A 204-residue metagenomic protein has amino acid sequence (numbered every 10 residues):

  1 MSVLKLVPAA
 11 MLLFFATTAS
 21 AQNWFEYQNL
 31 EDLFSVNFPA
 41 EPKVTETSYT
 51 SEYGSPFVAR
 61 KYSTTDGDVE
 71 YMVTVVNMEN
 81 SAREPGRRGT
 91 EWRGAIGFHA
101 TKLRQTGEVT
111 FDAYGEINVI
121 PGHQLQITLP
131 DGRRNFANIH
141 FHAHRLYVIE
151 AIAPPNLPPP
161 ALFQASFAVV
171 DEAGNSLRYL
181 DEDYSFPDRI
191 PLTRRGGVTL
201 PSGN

Functional and structural regions predicted by a protein language model:
M1-P8: Bacterial N-terminal signal peptides that target proteins for export
A10-L13: Short, linear, compositionally biased motifs with a strong N-terminal bias
A16-T18: N-terminal signal peptide c-region/cleavage motif recognized by signal peptidases
Q28, N37-Y62, I96-F141: Signature of long, low-cysteine stretches enriched in small and polar/charged residues
L30, P42, R88-L103, H144-N204: Surface-exposed amphipathic alpha-helical segments
T47-Y49, P56-F57, A82-R87, F111 (+2 more regions): A short, polar/proline- and glycine-enriched secondary-structure boundary/capping micro-motif
A59-E91, V148: A short acidic-to-branched-hydrophobic micro-motif
